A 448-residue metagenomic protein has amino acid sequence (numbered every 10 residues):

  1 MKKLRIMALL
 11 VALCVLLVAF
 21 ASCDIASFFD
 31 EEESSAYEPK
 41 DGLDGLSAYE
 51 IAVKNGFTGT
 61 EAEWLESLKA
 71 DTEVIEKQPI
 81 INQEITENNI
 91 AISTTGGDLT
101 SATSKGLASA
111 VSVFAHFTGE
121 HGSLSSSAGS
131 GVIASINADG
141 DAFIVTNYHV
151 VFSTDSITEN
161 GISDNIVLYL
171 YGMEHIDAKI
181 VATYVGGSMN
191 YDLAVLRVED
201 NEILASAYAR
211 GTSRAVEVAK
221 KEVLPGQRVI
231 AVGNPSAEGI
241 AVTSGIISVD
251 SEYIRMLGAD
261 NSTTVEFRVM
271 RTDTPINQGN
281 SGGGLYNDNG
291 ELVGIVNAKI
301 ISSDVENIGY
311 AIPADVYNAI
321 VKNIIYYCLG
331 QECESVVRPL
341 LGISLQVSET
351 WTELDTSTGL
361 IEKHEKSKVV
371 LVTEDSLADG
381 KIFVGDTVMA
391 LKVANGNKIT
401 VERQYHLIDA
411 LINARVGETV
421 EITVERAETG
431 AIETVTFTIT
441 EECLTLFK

Functional and structural regions predicted by a protein language model:
E73-A134, F143, L224, V232 (+1 more regions): N-terminal activation segment of mature serine protease catalytic domains
S93-T100, H116-N147, I176-V181, E217 (+4 more regions): A conserved glycine-rich beta-strand in the N-terminal activation segment of trypsin-fold
D98-A102, L292-S357, T419, L444-T445: C-terminal cap/linker of serine protease catalytic domains
T100-A102, I133, T154-T158, I180-Y184 (+4 more regions): Active-site substrate-binding loop(s) of clan PA
F117-S126, Y148-E159, S163, I203-R214 (+5 more regions): Active-site loop architecture of trypsin-fold serine endopeptidases
S130, T212-V216, T274-I276, G283-G284 (+1 more regions): PDZ/PDZ-like domain segments forming the peptide/carboxylate-binding groove, activating on the N-terminal beta-strands
A138-Y191, D200-N201, Y405, L411: Catalytic-histidine neighborhood of serine endopeptidases, predominantly the chymotrypsin-like S1/PA family
I180, K322-V337, M389-A390, Y405-K448: PDZ-domain C-terminal substructure recognizer with occasional recognition of PDZ-binding tails
